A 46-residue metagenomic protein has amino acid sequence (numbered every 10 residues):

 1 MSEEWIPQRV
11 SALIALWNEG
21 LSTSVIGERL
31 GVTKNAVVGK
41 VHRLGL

Functional and structural regions predicted by a protein language model:
E3-L21: Short, amphipathic alpha-helical "recognition" segments used to contact nucleic acids or chromatin
E4, G39-L46: Short, solvent-exposed alpha-helical "recognition" segments
I14, N35-V38: Key DNA-contacting residues within the recognition helix of helix-turn-helix
L21-S22, L46: Extended charged
I26-E28: Short alpha-helical "recognition helix" segments of helix-turn-helix
